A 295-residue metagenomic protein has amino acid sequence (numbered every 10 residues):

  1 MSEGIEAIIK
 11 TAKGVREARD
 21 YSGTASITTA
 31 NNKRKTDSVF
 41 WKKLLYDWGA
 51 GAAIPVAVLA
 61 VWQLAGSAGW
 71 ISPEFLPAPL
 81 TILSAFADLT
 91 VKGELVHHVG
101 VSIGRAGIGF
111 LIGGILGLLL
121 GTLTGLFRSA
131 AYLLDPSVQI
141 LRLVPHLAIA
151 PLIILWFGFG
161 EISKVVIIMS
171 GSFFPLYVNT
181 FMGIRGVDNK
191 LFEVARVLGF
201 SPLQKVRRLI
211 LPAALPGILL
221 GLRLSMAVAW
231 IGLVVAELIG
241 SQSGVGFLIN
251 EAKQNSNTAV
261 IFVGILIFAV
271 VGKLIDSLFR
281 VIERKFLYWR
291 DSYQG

Functional and structural regions predicted by a protein language model:
M1-I54, S277-G295: Transmembrane alpha-helical segments of polytopic membrane transport and secretion proteins
K35-K43, S67-L111: Periplasmic/extracellular loop-to-transmembrane helix junction in inner-membrane transport proteins
A53, V58, V96, G100-T124 (+4 more regions): Hydrophobic alpha-helical transmembrane segments of multipass integral membrane proteins, especially permease/channel
H97-R105, L155-L176, A214, L219 (+1 more regions): Loop-to-helix entry region at the N-terminal start of transmembrane alpha-helices in multi-pass membrane transporters
L118-I154, I168, V178-R185, E193: Cytoplasmic-entry segments and transmembrane alpha-helices of multi-pass inner-membrane transporters
V144, I184-K190, V194-A214, Q254: Short helix-to-coil transition segments within interhelical loops that connect adjacent transmembrane helices
V166, S170, P202-A236, V263 (+3 more regions): Transmembrane alpha-helices
G246-V281: Hydrophobic alpha-helical transmembrane segments of polytopic membrane proteins
